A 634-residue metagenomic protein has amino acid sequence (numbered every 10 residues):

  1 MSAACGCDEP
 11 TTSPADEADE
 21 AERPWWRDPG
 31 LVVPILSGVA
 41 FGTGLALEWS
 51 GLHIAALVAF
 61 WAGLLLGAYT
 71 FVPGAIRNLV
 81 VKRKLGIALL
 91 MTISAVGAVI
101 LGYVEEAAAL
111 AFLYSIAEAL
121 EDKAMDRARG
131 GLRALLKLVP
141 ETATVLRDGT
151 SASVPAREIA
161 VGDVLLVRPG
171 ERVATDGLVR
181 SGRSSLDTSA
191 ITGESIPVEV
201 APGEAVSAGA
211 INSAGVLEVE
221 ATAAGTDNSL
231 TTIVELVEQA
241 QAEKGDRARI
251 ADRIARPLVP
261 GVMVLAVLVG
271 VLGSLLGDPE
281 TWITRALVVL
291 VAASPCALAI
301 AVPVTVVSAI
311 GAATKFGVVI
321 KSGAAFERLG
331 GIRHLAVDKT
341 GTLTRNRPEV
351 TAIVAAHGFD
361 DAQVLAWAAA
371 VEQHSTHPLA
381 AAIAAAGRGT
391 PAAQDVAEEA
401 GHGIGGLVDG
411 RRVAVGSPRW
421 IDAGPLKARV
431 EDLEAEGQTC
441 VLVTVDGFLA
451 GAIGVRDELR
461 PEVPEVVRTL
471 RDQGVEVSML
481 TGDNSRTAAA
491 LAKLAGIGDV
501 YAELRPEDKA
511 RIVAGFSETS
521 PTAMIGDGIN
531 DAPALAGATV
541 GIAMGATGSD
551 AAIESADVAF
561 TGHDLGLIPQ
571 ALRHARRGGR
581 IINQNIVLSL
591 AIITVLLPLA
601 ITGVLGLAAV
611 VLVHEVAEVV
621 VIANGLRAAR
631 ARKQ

Functional and structural regions predicted by a protein language model:
A3, P10-W25, G44-L45, F60-T142 (+8 more regions): Actuator/coupling domain of P-type ATPases
G38-V39, R249-G277, R285-S294, P303 (+1 more regions): Bilayer-spanning, highly hydrophobic alpha-helical transmembrane segments
A46-L47, G74-V80, I93-L101, A312 (+5 more regions): Membrane-embedded alpha-helical bundles of multi-pass transporters
W61-L64, S115, P257, I283-A301 (+1 more regions): Small-residue-enriched core segments of transmembrane alpha-helices in multipass membrane transport and channel
V81, T92, R127-L132, E141 (+7 more regions): Conserved catalytic phosphorylation-site environment of P-type ATPases
A134-D227, A324-A368, L407-V408, T519: Conserved cytosolic catalytic loops of P-type ATPases
E349-E476, S485, L494-V513: P-type ATPase nucleotide-binding
G410, T439-Q584, I622: Conserved ATP-binding TGD loop and adjacent catalytic N/P-domain core of P-type ATPases
